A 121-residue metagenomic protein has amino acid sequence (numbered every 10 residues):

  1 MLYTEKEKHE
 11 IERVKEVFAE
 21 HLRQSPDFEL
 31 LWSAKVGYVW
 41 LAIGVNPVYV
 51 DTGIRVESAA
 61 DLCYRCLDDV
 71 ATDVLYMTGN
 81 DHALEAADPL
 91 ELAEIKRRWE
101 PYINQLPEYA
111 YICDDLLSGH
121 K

Functional and structural regions predicted by a protein language model:
M1-F28: Negatively charged, low-complexity tracts enriched in Asp/Glu with abundant Ser/Thr
E7-K15, A59-A60, D68, E91-W99 (+1 more regions): Short amphipathic alpha-helical segments that mediate assembly, nucleic-acid/protein binding, or membrane association
K8, G53-E57, A86: Conserved aromatic
L31-S33: Short edge beta-strands and adjacent turn/loop segments
V39-Y76: Intrinsically disordered, low-complexity regulatory segments enriched in Ser/Thr/Pro and charged residues
T78-K121: Acidic, proline/glycine-rich low-complexity IDRs
